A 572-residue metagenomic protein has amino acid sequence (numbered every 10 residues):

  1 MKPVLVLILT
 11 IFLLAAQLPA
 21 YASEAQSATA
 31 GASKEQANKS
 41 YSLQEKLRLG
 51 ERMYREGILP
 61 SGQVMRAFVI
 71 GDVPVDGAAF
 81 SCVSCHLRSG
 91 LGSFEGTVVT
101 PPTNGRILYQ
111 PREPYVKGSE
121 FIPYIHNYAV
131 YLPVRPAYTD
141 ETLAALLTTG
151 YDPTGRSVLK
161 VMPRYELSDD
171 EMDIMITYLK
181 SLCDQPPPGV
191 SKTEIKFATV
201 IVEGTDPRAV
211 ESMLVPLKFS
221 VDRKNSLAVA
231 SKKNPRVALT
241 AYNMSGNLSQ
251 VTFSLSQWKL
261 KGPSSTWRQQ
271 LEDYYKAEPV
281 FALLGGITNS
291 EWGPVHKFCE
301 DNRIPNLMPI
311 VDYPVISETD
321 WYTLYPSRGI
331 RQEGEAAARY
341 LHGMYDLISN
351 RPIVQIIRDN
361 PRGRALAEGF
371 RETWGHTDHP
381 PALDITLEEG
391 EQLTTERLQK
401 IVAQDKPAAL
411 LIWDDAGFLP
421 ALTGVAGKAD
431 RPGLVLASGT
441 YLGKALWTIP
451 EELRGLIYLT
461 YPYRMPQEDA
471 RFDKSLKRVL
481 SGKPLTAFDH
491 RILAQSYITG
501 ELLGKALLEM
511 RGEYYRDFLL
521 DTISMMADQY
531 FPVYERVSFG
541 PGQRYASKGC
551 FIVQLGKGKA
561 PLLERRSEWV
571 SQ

Functional and structural regions predicted by a protein language model:
V6-A16: Bacterial N-terminal signal peptides
A20-S27: Boundary at the C-terminal end of the N-terminal hydrophobic targeting segment
A28-D76: Electrostatic cytochrome c docking/interface patches
L43, L49, A137-P153, P163-P188: C-terminal capping alpha-helices of c-type cytochrome domains
R55-I58, V83-G92, L108, T148-D152 (+1 more regions): Detector for the c-type heme attachment site
P60-F80, S157-L159, A230-N247: Short helix/loop segment immediately N-terminal to the Walker
A67-D140, V161-L167: Gly/Gly-Pro-rich "capping" loops immediately C-terminal to redox-active cysteine motifs in periplasmic/lumenal
K180-Q572: Extracytosolic ligand-binding ectodomains
